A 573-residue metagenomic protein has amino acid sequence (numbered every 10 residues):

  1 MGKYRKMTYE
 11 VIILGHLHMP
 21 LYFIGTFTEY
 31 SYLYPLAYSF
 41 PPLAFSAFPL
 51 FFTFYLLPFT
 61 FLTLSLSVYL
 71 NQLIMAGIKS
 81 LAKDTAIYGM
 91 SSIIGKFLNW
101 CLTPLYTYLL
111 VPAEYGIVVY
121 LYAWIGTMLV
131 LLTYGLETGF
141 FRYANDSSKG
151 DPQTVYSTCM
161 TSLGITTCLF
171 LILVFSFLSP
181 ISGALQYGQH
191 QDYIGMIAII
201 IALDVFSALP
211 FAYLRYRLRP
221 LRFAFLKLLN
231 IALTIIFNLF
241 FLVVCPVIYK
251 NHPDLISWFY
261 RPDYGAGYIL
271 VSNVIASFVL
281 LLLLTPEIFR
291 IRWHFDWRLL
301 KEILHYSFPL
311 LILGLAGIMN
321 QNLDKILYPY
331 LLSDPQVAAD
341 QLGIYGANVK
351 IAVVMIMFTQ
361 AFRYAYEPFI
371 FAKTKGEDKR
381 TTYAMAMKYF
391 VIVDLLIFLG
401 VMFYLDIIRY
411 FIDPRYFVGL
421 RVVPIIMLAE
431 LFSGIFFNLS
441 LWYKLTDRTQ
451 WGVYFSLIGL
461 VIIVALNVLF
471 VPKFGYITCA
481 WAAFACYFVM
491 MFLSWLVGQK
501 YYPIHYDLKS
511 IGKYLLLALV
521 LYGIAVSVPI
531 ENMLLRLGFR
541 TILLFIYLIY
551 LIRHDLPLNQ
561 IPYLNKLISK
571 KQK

Functional and structural regions predicted by a protein language model:
T8, T60-W100, Q153-S157, W297-L313 (+3 more regions): N-terminal membrane topogenesis motif
N71-G77, L81, Y249-Y268, L281-Q321 (+4 more regions): Interhelical loop/hinge segments that connect adjacent transmembrane helices in multipass membrane
N71-I74, V526-K573: Membrane-proximal transmembrane or re-entrant/amphipathic helices at the cytosolic face
A76-T138, T166-L178, I200, I235 (+3 more regions): Signature of the first transmembrane helix
L81, Y143, L203-K227, I288-I291 (+1 more regions): Membrane-interface junctions at transmembrane-helix termini in multi-pass inner-membrane proteins
D84-N99, Y268-L284, I288, W297-F371 (+2 more regions): Transmembrane helical elements of multi-pass membrane transporters/channels
A144-S162, I344-S456: Specific pore-lining/lateral-gate transmembrane helices of multi-pass inner-membrane transport and insertion machines
G195, A224-F289, L313, L457-I462 (+2 more regions): Hydrophobic alpha-helical transmembrane segments
